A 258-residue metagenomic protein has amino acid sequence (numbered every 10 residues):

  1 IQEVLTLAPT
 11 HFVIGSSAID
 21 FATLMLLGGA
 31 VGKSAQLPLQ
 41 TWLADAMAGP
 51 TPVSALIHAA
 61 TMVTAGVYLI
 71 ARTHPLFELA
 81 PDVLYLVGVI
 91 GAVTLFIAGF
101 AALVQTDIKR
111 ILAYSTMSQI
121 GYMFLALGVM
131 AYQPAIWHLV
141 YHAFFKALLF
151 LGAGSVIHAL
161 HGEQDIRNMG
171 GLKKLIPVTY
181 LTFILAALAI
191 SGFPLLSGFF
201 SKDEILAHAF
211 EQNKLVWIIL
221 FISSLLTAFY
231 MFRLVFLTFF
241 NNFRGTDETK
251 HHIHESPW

Functional and structural regions predicted by a protein language model:
I1-E255: Hydrophobic transmembrane alpha-helices and their helix-loop junctions in integral membrane proteins
